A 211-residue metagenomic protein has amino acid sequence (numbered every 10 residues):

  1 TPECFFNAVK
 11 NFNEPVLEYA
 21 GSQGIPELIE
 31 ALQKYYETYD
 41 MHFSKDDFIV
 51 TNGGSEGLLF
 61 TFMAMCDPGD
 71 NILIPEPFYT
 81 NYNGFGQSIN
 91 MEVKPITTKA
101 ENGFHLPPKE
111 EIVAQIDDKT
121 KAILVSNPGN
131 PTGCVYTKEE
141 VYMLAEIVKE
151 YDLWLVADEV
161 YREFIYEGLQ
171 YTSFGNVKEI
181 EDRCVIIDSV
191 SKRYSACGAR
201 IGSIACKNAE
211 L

Functional and structural regions predicted by a protein language model:
T1-G53, F60, E111: N-terminal small-domain helix-loop-helix segment of the aminotransferase-like
F43-F48, P68-N71, K119, E181-C184: Short acidic capping loops at alpha-helix termini that bridge into adjacent secondary structure
A64-G86: Conserved PLP-anchoring active-site segment centered on the Schiff-base-forming lysine
D70, M91, E150-W154, I180-D182: A short helix->loop->beta-strand "cap" motif at the edges of active sites that frequently abuts
S88-K94: A short helix-loop-beta submotif of the ANL/AMP-binding
K99-E167: Active-site phosphate-binding strand-loop segment of PLP-dependent enzymes
N176-L211: Conserved core segment of the aminotransferase class I/II
